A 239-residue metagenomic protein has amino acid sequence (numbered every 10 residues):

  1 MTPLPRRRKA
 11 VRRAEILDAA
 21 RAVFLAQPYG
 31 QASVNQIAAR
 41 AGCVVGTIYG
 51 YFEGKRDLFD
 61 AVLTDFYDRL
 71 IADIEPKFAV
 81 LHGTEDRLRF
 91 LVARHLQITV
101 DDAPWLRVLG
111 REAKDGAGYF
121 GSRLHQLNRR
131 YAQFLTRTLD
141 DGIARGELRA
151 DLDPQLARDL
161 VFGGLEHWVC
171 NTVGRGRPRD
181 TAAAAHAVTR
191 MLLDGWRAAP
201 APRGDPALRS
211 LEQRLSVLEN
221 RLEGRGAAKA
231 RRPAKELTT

Functional and structural regions predicted by a protein language model:
M1, Q133, R137-R145, C170 (+1 more regions): C-terminal peripheral helix-coil segments that are non-catalytic and often amphipathic
R12-A20, I37-A38, V62-F66, L70 (+1 more regions): Generic hydrophobic, amphipathic alpha-helix propensity
E15, V23-D57, A61: Helix-turn-helix
A61, E75-P104, P154, R158-V161: Hydrophobic alpha-helical connector segments
I71, G118-R145, P154-E166, C170 (+1 more regions): Amphipathic alpha-helical packing segments from all-alpha helical-bundle domains
V100-Y119, T136: Amphipathic alpha-helical segments used for helix-helix packing
